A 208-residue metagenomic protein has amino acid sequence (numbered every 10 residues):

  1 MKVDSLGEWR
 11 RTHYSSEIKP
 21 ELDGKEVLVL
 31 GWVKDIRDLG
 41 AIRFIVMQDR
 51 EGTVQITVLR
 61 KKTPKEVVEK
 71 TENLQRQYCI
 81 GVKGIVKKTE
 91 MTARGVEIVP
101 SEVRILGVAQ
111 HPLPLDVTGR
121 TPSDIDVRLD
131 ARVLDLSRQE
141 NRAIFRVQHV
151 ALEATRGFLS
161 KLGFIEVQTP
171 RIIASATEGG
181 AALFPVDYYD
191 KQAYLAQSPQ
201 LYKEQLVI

Functional and structural regions predicted by a protein language model:
M1-I208: Class II aminoacyl-tRNA synthetase catalytic cores and aaRS-like
